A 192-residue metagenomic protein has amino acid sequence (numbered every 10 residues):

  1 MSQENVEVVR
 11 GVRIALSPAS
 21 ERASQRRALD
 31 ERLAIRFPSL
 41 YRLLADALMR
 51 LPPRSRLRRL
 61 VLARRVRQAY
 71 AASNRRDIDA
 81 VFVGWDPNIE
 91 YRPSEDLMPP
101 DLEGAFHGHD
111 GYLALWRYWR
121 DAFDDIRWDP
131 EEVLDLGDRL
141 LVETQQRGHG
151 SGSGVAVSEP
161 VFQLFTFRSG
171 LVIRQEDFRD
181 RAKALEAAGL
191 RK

Functional and structural regions predicted by a protein language model:
M1-K192: C-terminal and inter-domain tail/linker signature
